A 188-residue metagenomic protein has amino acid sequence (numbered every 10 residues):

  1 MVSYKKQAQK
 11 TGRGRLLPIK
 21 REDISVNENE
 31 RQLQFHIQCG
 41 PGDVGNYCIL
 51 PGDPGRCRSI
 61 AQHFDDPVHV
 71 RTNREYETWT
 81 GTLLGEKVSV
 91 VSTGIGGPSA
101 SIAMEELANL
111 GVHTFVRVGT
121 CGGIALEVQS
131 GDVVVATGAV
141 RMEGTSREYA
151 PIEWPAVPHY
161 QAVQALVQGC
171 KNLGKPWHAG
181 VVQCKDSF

Functional and structural regions predicted by a protein language model:
Y4-Q9: Low-complexity, intrinsically disordered or signal/transmembrane-proximal segments
G14-A165: Metabolite-binding pocket within alpha/beta catalytic cores that recognizes anionic/polar moieties
A156-F188: Active-site rim beta-loop-alpha module in soluble metabolic enzymes
